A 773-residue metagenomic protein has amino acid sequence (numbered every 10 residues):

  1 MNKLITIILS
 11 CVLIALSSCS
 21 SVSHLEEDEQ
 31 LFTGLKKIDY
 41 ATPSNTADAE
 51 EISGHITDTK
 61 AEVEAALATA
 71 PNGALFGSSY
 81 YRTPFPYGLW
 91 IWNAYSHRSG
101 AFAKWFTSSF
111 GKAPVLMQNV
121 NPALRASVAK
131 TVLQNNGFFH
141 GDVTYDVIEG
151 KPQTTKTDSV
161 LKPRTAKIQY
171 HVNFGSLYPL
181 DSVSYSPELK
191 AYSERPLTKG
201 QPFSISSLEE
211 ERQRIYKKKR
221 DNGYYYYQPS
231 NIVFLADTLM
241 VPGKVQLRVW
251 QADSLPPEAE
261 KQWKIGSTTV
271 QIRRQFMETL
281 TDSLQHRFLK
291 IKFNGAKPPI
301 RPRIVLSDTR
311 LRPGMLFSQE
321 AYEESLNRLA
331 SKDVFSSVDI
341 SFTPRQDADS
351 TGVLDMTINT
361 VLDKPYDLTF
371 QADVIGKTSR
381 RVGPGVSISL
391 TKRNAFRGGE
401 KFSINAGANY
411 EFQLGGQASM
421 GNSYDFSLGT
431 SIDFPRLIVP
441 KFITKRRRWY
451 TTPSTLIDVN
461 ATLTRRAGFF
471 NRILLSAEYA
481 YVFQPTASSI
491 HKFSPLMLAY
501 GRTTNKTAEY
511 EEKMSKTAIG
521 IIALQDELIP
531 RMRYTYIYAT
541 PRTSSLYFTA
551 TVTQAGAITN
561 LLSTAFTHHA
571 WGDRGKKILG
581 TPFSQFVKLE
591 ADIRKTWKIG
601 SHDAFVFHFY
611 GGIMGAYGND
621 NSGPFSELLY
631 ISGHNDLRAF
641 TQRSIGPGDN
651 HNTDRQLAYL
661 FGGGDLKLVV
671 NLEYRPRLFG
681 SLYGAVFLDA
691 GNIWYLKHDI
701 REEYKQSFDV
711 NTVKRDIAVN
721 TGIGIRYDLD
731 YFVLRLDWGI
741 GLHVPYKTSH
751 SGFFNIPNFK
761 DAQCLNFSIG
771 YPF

Functional and structural regions predicted by a protein language model:
N2-S10: Sec-dependent signal peptide recognition, specifically the positively charged N-region followed immediately by
A15-S18: C-terminal motif of bacterial Sec signal peptides marking the signal peptidase cleavage site
S20-D373, F412, K445-R447, V587 (+2 more regions): Periplasmic polypeptide-binding modules associated with outer-membrane biogenesis and secretion
K190-Y192, P298, S318-T549, R638-A639 (+5 more regions): Gram-negative/organellar outer-membrane beta-barrel architecture
G295, I375-S379, K492-R677, V686-V710 (+1 more regions): C-terminal outer-membrane beta-barrel translocator/porin domains of Gram-negative envelope proteins and their
L329, L390, I432, A550 (+7 more regions): Hydrophobic, well-ordered secondary-structure elements that form the walls of internal hydrophobic environments
L668-P676, G684-V686, A690, I717-L729 (+1 more regions): Conserved C-terminal beta-signal and adjacent last beta-strands/turns of outer-membrane beta-barrel proteins
E703-F753: C-terminal structured "cap/appendage" subdomains that terminate the fold
